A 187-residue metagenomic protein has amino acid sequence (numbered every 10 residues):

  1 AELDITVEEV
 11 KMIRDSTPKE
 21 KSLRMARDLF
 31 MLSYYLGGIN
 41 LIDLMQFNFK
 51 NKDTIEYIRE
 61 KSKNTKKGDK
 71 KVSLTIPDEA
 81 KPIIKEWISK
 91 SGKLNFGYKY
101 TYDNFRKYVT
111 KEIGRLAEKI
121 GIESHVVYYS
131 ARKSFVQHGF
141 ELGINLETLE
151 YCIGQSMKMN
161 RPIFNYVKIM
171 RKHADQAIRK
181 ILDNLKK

Functional and structural regions predicted by a protein language model:
A1-L41, M45: Basic, Lys/Arg- and aromatic-enriched nucleic-acid-binding interface segment
D4, V10, P77-E123: Active-site/catalytic core of tyrosine-dependent DNA strand-transfer enzymes
V10, L23-R27, R106, T110 (+1 more regions): Short, leucine-enriched amphipathic alpha-helices that occur as contiguous helical runs
D15-K21, T110-Q155: Short, basic (Lys/Arg/His-rich) helix/loop patches that form interaction surfaces in the mid-to-C-terminal regions
P18-E20, E60-T75, G97-F105, I122-V127 (+1 more regions): Short, contiguous acidic/charged loop-to-helix segments that flank catalytic cores in large enzymes
L36, M45-I83: Conserved tyrosine-mediated DNA breakage-rejoining catalytic core shared by Y-recombinases
I39-N40, V72, R132: Short, cationic motifs built from Arg/Lys/His that form the positively charged side of catalytic pockets
R59-N64, I153-N184: Catalytic-site neighborhood detector that most strongly recognizes the C-terminal catalytic loop/helix of tyrosine
